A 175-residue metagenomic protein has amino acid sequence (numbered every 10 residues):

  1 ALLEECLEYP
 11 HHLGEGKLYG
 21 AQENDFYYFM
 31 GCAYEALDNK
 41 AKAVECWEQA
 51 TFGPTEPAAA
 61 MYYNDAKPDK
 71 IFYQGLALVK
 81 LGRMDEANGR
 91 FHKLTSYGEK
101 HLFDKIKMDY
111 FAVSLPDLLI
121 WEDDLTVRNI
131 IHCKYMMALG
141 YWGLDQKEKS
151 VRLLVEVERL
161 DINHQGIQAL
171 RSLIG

Functional and structural regions predicted by a protein language model:
Y9-G20, E56-Y63, W121-L125: Flexible helix-coil transition and linker loops at the boundaries of alpha-helical arrays
L13, E23, P57, M84 (+3 more regions): Residue-level recognition of tetratricopeptide repeat
Q22, Y28-F29, A36, Y73-G75 (+4 more regions): "A position-specific structural signal for the A-helix of alpha-solenoid helical repeats
